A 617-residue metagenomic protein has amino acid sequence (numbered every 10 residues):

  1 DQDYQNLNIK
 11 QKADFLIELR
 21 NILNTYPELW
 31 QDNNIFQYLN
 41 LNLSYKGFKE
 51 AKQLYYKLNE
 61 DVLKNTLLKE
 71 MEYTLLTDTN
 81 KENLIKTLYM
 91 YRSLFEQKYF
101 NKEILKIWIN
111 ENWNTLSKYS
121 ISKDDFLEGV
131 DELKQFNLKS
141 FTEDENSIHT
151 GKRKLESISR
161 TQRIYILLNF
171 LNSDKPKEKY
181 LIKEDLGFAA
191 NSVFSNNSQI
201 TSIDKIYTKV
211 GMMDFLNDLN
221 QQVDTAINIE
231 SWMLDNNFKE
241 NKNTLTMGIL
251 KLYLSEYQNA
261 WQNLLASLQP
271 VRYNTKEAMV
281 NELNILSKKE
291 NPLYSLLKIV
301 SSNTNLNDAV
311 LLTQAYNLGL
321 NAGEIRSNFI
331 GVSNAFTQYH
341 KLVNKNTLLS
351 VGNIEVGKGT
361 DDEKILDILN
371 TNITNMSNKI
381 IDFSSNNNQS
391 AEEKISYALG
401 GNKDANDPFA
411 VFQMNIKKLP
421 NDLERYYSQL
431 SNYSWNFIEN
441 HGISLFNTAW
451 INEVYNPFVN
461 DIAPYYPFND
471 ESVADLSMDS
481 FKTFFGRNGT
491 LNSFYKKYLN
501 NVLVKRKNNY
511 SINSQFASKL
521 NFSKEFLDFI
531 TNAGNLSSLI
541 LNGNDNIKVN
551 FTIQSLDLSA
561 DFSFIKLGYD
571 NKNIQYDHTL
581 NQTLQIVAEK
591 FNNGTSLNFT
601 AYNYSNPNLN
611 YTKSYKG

Functional and structural regions predicted by a protein language model:
Q2-G617: C-terminal domain/tail detector
